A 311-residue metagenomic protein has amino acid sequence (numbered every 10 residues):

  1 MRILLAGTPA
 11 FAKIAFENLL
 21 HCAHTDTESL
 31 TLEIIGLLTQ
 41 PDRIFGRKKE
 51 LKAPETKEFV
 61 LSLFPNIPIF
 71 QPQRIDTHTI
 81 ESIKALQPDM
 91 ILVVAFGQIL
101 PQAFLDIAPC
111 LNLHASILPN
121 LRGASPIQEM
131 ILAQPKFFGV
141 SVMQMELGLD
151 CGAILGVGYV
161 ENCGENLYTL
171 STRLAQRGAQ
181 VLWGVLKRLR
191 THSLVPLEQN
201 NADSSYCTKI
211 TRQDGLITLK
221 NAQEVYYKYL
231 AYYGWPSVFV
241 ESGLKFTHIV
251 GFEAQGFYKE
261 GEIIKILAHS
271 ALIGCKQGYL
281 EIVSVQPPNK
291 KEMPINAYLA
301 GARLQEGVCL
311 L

Functional and structural regions predicted by a protein language model:
M1-K48: N-terminal Rossmann-like dinucleotide-binding module
R2, M90-Y206, T211: Donor/substrate-binding cores of folate-linked one-carbon enzymes
L4, I35-L38, P68-L86, I91 (+1 more regions): Internal alpha/beta domain cores that form substrate/cofactor-binding pockets in large enzymes and binding proteins
G7, L37, V60, I91 (+7 more regions): A residue-level signal for conserved active-site and pocket-lining positions in enzyme catalytic cores
K13, A53, D76-I80, A124: Structural motif corresponding to alpha-helix initiation and N-cap regions
R43-L63: N-terminal beta-loop-helix "entrance" segment that forms/cooperates in small-molecule cofactor or anionic ligand
N201-L311: Internal anion-binding site segments
